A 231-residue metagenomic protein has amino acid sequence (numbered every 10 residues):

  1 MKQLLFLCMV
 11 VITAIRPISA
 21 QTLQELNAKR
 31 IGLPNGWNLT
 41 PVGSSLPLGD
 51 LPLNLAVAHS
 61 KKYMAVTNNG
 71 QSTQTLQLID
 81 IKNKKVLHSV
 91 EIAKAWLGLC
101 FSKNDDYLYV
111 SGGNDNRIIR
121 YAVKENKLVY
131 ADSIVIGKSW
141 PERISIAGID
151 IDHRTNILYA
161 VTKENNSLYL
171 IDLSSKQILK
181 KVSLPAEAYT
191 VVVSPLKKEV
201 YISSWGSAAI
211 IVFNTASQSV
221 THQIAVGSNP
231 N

Functional and structural regions predicted by a protein language model:
M1-T22: Bacterial Sec-dependent N-terminal signal peptides
A20-N231: Predominantly soluble domains enriched in secretory-pathway, periplasmic, or organellar proteins
